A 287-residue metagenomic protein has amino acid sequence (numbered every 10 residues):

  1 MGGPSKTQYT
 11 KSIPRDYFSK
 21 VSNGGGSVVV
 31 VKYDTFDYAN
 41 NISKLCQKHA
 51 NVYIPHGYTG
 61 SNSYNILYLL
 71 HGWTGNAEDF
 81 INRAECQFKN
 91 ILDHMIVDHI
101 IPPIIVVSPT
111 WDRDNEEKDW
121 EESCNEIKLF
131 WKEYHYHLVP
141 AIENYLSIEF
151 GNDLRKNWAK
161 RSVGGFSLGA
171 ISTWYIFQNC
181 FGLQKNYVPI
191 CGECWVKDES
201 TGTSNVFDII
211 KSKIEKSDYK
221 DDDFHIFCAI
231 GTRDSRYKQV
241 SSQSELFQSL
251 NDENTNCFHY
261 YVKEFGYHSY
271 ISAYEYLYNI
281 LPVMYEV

Functional and structural regions predicted by a protein language model:
M1-V287: Non-catalytic cap/lid and distal C-terminal segments of serine-dependent acyl enzymes
